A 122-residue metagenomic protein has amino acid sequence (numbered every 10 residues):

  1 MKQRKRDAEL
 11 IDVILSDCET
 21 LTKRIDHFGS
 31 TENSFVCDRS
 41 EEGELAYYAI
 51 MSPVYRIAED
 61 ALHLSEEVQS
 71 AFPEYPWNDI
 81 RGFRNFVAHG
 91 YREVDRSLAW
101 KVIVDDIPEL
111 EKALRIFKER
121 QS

Functional and structural regions predicted by a protein language model:
M1-S122: Solvent-exposed interaction patches of small proteins and small membrane subunits
